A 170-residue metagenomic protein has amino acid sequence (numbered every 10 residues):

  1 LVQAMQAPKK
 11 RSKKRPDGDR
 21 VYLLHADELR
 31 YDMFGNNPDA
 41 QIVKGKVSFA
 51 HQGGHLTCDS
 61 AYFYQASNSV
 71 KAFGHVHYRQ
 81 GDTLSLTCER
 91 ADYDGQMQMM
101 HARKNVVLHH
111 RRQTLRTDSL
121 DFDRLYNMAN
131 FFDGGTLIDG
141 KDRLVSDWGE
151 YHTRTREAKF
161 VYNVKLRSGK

Functional and structural regions predicted by a protein language model:
L1-K170: N-terminal amphipathic/hydrophobic interface segments
